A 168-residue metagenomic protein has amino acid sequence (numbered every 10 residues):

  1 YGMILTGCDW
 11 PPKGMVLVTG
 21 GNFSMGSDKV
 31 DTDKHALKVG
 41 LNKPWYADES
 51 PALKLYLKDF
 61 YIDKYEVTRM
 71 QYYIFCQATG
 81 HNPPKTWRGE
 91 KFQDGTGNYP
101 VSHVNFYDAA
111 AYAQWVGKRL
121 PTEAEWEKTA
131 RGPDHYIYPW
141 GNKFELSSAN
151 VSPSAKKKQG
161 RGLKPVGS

Functional and structural regions predicted by a protein language model:
Y1-N82, F106-Y107: Short, compositionally biased
V18, S24, D28-D33, L37-P44 (+2 more regions): Functional-site microenvironments in short loops/helix caps that host divalent-cation chemistry
